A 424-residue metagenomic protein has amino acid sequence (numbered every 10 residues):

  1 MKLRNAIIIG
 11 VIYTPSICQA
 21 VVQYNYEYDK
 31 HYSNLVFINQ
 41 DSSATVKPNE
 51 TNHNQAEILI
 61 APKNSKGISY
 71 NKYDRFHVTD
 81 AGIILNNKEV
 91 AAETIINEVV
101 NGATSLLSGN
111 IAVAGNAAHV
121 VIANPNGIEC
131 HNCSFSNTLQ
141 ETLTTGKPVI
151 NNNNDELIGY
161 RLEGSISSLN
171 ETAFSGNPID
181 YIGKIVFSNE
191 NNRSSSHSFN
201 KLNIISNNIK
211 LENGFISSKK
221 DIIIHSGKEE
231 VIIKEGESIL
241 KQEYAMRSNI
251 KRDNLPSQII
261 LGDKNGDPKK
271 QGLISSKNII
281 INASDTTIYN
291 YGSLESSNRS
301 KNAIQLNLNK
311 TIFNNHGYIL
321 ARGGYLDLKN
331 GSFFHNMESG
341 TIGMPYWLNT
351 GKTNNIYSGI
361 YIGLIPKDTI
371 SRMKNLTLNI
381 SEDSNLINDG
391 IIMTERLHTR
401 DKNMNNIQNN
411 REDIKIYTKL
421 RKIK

Functional and structural regions predicted by a protein language model:
M1-V22, S33: Classical Sec-dependent N-terminal signal peptides that target proteins to the secretory pathway
A20-K277, A283-S284: Solvent-exposed adhesion/ligand-recognition segments of exported proteins
E57, R75, A81-I83, T104 (+29 more regions): Detector for repetitive beta-architecture
R247, W347, G351, Y357-I365 (+1 more regions): Intrinsically disordered, low-complexity Ser/Thr- and acidic-rich flexible linkers and loops, especially at boundaries
W347, R396-H398: Extracellular beta-rich repeat passengers
